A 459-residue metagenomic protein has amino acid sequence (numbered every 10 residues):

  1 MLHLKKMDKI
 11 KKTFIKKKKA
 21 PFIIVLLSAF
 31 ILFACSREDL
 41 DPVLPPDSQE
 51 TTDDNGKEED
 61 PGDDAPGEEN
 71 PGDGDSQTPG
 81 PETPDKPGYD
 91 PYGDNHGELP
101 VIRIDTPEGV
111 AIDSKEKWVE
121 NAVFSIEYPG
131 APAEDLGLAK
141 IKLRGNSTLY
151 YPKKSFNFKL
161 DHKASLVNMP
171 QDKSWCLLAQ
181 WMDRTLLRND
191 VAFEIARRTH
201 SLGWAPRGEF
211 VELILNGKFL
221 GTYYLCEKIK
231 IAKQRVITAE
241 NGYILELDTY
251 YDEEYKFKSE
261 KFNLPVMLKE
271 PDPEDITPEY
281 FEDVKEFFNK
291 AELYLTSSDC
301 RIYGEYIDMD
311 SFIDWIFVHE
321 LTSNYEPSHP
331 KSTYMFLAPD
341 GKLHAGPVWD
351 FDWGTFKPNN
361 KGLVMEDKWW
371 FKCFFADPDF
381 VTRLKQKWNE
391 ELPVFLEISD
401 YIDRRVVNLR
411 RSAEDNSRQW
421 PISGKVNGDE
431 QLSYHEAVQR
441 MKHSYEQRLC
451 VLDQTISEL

Functional and structural regions predicted by a protein language model:
M1-F33: Sec-dependent bacterial lipoprotein signal peptides
A29-Y92: Bacterial Sec-dependent N-terminal signal peptides
T83-L187, V191: Conserved NTP-binding catalytic cores of kinases and kinase-like/nucleotidyltransferase enzymes across multiple kinase
L99, V110-I112, L136-A139, G145-S147 (+4 more regions): Middle-to-C-terminal accessory/interaction subdomains
S114-E116, M169-Q171, R188-D190, Y223-L225 (+4 more regions): Short, solvent-exposed loop/turn and secondary-structure capping segments
S155-K159, S174-A179, L186, E194 (+8 more regions): Structural recognition of the beta-strand scaffold that forms the well-ordered cores of secreted hydrolase catalytic
H162-S165, A179-W181, S201-P206, K218-F317: Internal "kinase-insert"/substrate-recognition segments embedded within catalytic cores of ATP-dependent enzymes
R184-I214: A conserved helix-loop-beta module that forms one wall/lid of the active-site cleft in ATP-utilizing catalytic domains
